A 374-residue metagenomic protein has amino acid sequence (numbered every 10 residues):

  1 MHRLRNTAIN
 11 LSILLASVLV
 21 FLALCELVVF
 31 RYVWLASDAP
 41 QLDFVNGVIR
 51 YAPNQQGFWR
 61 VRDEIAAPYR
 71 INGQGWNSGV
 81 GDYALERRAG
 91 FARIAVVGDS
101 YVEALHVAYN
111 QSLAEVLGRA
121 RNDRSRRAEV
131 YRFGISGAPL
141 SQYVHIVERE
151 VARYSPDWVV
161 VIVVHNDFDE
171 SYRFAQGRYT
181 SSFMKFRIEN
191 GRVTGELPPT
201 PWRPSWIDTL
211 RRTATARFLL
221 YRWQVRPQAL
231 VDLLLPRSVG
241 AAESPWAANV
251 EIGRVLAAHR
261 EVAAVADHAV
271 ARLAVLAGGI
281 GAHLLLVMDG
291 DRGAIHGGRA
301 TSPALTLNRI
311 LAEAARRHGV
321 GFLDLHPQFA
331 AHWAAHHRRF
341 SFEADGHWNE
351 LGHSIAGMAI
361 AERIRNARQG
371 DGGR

Functional and structural regions predicted by a protein language model:
M1-N6: N-terminal Lys/Arg-rich, disordered targeting/topogenic segments
N10-L27: Hydrophobic membrane-insertion alpha-helices, especially the h-region of bacterial N-terminal signal peptides
E26, D99, Y143, V159 (+4 more regions): Generic structural signal for small/hydrophobic residues in well-ordered secondary structure, especially within
V33-S125, A248-I252, F329-E343: Membrane/wall-proximal cationic-aromatic binding patches
P68-R70, R88-A89, R93-A95, Y101-N190 (+1 more regions): Conserved SGNH/GDSL esterase-like catalytic core that processes O-acyl groups on lipids and polysaccharides
E115, R119, S141, H145 (+8 more regions): Solvent-exposed, polar/charged alpha-helical surfaces in well-ordered, non-transmembrane soluble domains, broadly
H165-A312, V320, L325-W333: Serine-dependent acyl-ester chemistry module
G293-H296, T301-R374: Catalytic His-Asp segment of secreted/periplasmic serine-dependent ester chemistry enzymes
